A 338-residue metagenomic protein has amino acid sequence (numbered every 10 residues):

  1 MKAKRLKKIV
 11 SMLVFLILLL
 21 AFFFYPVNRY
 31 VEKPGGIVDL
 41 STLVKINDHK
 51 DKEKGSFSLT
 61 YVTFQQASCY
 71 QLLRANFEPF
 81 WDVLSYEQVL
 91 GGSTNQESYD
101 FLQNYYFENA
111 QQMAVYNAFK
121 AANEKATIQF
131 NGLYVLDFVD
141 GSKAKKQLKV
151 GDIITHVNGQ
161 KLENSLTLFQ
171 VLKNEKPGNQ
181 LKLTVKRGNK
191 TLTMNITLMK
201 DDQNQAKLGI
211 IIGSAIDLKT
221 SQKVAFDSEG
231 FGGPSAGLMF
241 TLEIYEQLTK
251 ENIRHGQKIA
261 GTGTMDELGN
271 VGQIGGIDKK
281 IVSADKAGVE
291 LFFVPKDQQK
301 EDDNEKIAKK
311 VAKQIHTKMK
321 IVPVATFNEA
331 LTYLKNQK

Functional and structural regions predicted by a protein language model:
K8-P26: Hydrophobic membrane-insertion alpha-helices, especially the h-region of bacterial N-terminal signal peptides
V44, G55-L59, F64-F130: Extended, small/polar residue-biased N-terminal targeting/export presequences and adjacent propeptide/linker tracts
E97-N109, F138-G141, H156-N158, V224-P234 (+2 more regions): Second-shell loop/turn segments in exported
Q111, V115-H156, Q160-E163, N270-G275: PDZ/PDZ-like domain segments forming the peptide/carboxylate-binding groove, activating on the N-terminal beta-strands
F119, A144, G151-I154, N158 (+6 more regions): Terminal peptide-recognition signature
A122, F169-I212, K313-E329, Y333-N336: PDZ-domain C-terminal substructure recognizer with occasional recognition of PDZ-binding tails
G188-E243: C-terminal, low-ordered peptide segments at domain boundaries
L268-K300: Glycine- and Gly-Pro-enriched alpha-helical subdomains that act as flexible, kink-prone "lid/hinge" or packing modules
